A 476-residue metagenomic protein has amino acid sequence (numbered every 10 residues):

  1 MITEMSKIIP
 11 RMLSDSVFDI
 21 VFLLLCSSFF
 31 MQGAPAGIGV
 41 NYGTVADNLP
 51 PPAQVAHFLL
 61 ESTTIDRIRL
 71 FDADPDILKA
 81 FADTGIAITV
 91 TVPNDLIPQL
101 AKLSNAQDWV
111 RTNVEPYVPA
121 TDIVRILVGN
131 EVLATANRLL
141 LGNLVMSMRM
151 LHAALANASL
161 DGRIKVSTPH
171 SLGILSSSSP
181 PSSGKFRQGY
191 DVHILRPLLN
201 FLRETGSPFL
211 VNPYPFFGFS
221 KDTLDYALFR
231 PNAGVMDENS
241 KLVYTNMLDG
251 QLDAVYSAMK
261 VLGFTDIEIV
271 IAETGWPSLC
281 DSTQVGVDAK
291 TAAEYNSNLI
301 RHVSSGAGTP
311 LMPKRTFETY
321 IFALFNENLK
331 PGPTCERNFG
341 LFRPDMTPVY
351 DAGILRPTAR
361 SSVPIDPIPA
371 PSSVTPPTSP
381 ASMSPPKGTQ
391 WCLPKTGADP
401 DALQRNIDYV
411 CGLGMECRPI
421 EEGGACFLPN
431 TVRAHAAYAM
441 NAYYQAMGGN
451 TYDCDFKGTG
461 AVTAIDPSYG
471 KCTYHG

Functional and structural regions predicted by a protein language model:
M1-V40, P369-G388: Terminal membrane/secretory targeting segments in land-plant proteins
I8, V55, R149-A153, G162-S167 (+5 more regions): Substrate-binding and catalytic surfaces of secreted/luminal carbohydrate-active proteins
P35-P50, L100, G184-G189, W391-D399: Active-site mouth loops of central-metabolism enzymes
I38-Y42, D66-L70, I86-V92, V124-V128 (+4 more regions): Hydrophobic faces of well-ordered beta-strands that scaffold small-molecule active sites in alpha/beta enzyme cores
G43-L59, S104-P116, V192-R196, A402-N406: Short, acidic/polar
Q54-D76: Catalytic domains of carbohydrate-active enzymes, especially glycoside hydrolases
L78-L175, P180-Y190, I271: Substrate-binding cleft of extracellular glycoside hydrolase catalytic domains
E416-E422, F427, Y452-A461, Y469-K471: Compact disulfide-stabilized, cysteine-rich extracellular microdomains and processed peptide cores in secreted proteins
